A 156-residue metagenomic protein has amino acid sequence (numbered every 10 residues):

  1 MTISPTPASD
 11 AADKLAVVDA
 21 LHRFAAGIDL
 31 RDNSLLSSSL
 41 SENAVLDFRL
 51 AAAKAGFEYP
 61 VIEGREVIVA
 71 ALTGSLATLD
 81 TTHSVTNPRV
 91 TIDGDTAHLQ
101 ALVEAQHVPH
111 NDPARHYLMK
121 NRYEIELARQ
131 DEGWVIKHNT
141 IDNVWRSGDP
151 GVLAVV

Functional and structural regions predicted by a protein language model:
M1-L30, S34-E42: Short, low-complexity N-terminal intrinsically disordered segments enriched in polar/charged residues
T2-P5, A77-V156: A beta-strand edge to alpha-helix "cap/lid" segment located at domain peripheries
P7-A11, Y59-I62, A114: Charge-dense, low-complexity intrinsically disordered segments
R23-R31, G64, G151-V156: Short N-terminal signal/transit or membrane-insertion segments and the immediately adjacent low-complexity/disordered
N33-V103: A solvent-exposed, acidic/Ser-Thr-rich amphipathic alpha-helical stretch
